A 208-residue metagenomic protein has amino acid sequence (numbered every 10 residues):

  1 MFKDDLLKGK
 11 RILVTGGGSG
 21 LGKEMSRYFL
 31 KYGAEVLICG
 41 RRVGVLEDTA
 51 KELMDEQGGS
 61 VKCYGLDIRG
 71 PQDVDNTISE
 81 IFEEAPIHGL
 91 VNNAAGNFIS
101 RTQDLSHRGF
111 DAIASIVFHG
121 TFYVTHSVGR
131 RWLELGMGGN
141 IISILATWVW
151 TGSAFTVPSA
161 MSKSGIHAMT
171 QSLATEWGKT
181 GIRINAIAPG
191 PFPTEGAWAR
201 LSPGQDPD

Functional and structural regions predicted by a protein language model:
G18-G20: Conserved glycine-rich cofactor-binding loop
R101-T102, S106-A114, A197-W198: Substrate-binding pocket helix/loop in short-chain dehydrogenase/reductase
L105, G152-A160, S172, R200: Active-site loop-to-helix junction immediately N-terminal to the catalytic Tyr of the SDR YXXXK motif in Rossmann-fold
T125, S162, T170: Active-site helix of classical SDR
R130, T175-K179: Alpha-helical segment proximal to the catalytic Tyr-Lys
A146: Residue(s) in the substrate-gating loop at a strand-loop-helix junction that position the organic substrate next
K179, P191-D208: A glycine/serine/threonine-rich, flexible loop-to-helix segment that serves as the NAD(P) cofactor-binding "lid"
